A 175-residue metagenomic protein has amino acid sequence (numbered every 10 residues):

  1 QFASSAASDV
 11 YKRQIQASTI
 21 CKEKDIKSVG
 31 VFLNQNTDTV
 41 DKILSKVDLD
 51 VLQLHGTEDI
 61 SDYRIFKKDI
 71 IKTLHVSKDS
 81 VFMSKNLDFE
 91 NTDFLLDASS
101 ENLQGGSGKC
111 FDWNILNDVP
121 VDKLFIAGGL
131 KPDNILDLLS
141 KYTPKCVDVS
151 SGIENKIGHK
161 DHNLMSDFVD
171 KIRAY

Functional and structural regions predicted by a protein language model:
Q1-A7, Y11: Single conserved hydrophobic/aromatic residue that forms the stacking wall/gate of nucleotide- or nucleobase-binding
S5, L54, L96: Short beta-strand and adjacent tight-turn residues that come in two discontinuous sequence segments and form the edges
I15, T19, E23, K46 (+2 more regions): Short loop-to-alpha-helix "cap/lid" segments that border enzyme active sites across diverse enzyme classes
K27-V29, D48-V51, K123-L124: Short active-site oxyanion
L33-Q35, K72-T73: Conserved strand-turn element in the central/C-terminal portion of the radical SAM core barrel that lines
Q35-N36, K156: Glycine-/small-residue-rich active-site loops that bind phosphorylated ligands and cofactors
N36-V51: Active-site beta->alpha loop and helix N-cap motifs at the rims of alpha/beta catalytic domains
